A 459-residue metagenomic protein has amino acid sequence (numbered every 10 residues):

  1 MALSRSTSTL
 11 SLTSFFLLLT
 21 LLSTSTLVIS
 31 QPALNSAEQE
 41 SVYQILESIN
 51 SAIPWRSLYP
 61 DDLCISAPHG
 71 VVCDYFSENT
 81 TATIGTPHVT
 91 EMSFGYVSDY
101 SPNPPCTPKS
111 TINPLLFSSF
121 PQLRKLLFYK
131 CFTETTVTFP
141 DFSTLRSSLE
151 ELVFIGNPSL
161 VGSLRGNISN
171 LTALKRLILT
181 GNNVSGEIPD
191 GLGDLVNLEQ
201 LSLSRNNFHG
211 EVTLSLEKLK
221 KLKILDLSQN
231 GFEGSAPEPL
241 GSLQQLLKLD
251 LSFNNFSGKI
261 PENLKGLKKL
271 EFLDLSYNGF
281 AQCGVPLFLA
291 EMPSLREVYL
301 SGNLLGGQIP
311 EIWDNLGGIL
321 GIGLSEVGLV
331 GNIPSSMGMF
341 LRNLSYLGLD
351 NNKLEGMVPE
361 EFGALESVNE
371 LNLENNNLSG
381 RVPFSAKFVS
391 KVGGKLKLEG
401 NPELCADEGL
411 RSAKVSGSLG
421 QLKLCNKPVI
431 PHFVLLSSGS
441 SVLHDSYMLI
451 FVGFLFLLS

Functional and structural regions predicted by a protein language model:
A2-S6, L10-S77, T90-D99, K130 (+1 more regions): Surface-exposed cap/linker segments adjacent to membranes
N79-G162: LRR N-terminal entry segment and analogous cap-like coil->beta motifs
T111-L115, T136-S143, V161-G166, S185-D190 (+9 more regions): The feature encodes a structural signal of leucine-rich repeats
S119-L123, F142-L149, N157, S169-L174 (+10 more regions): Leucine-rich repeat
Y129-G186, D190-R205, H209: Right-handed parallel beta-helix
C131, N157-P158, N182, L203-N206 (+8 more regions): Consensus "Asn ladder" position of solenoid repeat domains
A173-K175, G181-E199, S204-K223, S228-L247 (+4 more regions): Tandem repeat domain/solenoid detector
L267, E271, F280-C283, L289-E297 (+3 more regions): Membrane-proximal ectodomain caps of single-pass cell-surface receptors
